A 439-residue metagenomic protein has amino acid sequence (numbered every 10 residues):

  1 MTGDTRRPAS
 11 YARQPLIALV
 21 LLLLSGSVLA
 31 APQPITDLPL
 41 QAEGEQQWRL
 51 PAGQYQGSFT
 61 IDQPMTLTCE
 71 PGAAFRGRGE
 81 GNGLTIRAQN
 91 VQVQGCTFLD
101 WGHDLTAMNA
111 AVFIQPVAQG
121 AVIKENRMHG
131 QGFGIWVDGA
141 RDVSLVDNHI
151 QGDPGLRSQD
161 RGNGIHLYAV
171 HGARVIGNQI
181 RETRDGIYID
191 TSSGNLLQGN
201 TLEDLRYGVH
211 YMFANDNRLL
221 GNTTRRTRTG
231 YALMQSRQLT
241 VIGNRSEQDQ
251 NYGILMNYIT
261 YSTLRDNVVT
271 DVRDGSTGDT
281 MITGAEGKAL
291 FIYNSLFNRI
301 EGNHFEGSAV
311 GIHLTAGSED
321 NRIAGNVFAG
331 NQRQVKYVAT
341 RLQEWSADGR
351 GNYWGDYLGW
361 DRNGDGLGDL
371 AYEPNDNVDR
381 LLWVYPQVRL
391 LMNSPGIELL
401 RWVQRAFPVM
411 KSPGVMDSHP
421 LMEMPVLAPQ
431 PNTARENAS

Functional and structural regions predicted by a protein language model:
D4-I17: Bacterial N-terminal signal peptides that target proteins for export
A30-T60: Acidic Gly/Asp/Thr-rich repetitive segments characteristic of extracellular carbohydrate-active and adhesion proteins
L40, Y55-T68, F75-Q119, F133-A140 (+1 more regions): Extracellular beta-strand-rich solenoid/capping regions of secreted or surface-exposed proteins that bind or remodel
R49, T60, T68, R76 (+22 more regions): Extracellular beta-strand solenoid repeats
G77-T85, L105-Q115, G130-V137, R157-Y168 (+7 more regions): Extracellular beta-strand/beta-solenoid scaffold signature
D147, V268-F291, N298-R299, E306-S439: Functionally critical loop-and-helix segments that line ligand-binding/catalytic clefts of soluble enzyme domains
